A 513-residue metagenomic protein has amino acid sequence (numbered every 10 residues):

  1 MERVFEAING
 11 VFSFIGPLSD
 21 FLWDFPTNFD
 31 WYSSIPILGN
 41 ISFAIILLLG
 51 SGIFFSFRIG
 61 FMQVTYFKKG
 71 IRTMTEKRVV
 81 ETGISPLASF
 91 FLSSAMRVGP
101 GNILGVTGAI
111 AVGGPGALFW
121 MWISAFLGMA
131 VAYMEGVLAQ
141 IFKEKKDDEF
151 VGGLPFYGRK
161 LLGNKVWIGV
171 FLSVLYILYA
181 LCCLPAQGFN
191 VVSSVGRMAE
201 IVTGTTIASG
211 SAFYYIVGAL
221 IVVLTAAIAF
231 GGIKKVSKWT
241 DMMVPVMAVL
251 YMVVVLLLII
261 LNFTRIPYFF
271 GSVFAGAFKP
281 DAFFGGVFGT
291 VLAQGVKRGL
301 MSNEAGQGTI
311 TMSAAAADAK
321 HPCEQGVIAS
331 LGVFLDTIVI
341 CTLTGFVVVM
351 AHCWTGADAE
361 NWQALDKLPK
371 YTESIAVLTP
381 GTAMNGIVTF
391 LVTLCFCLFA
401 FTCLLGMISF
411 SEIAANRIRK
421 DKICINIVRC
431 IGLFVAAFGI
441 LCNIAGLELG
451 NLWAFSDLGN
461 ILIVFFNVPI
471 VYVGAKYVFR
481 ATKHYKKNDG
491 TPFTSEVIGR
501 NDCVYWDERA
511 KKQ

Functional and structural regions predicted by a protein language model:
M1-P100, I110-G116, G128, A437 (+1 more regions): N-terminal alpha-helical transmembrane segments of multi-pass membrane transport and channel/translocase proteins
P36-K69, A111-F150, I168, D336-L343 (+2 more regions): Extracellular loop-to-transmembrane helix junctions
L47-S51, F55-I71, Y176, V192-V195 (+6 more regions): Membrane-interface loop-to-helix entry segments
S51-S56, S94-A95, S124-D148, L154-P155 (+2 more regions): Helix-loop-helix module between adjacent transmembrane segments
I59-Q63, N102-V106, P115, C182-S194 (+6 more regions): Transmembrane helix-loop junctions in multi-pass membrane proteins
F61-P86, G108, G114-L118, A130-G163 (+3 more regions): Flexible loop linkers connecting adjacent transmembrane helices in multi-pass alpha-helical membrane transporters
V80-V112, L138-I141, D147-P155, R159 (+2 more regions): Alpha-helical membrane segments and immediately flanking helix-loop junctions that form or couple to the substrate/ion
Y133-K143, D147, L256-S272, P280-G286 (+4 more regions): Extracellular/periplasmic helix-exit of transmembrane alpha-helices
